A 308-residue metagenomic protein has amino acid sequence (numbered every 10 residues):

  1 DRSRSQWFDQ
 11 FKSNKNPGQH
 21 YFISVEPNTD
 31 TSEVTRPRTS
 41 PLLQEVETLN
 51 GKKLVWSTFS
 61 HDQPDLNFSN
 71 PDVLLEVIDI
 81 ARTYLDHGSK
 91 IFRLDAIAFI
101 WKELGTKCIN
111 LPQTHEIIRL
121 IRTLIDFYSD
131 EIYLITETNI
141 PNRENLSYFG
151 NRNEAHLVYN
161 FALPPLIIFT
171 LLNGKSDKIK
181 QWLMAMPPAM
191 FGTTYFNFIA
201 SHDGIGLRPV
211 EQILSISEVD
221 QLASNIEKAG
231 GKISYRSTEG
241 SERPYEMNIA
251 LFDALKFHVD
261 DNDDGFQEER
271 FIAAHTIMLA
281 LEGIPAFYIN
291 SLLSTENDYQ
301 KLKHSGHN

Functional and structural regions predicted by a protein language model:
D1-N70, L74-L75, D86, I97-L171: Acidic/aromatic-lined carbohydrate-recognition and catalytic surfaces of CAZymes acting on diverse glycans
P71-L85, R270-H275: Short, acidic/polar
V77, Y84, L94-D95, L134 (+3 more regions): Conserved, mostly hydrophobic/aromatic
A81-R82, H115-R122, L183, H275: Generic structural signal for well-ordered alpha-helices, preferentially at hydrophobic/aromatic core positions
S89, I97, G283-I284: A structural motif
I91-R93, E131-I135, H156-V158, Y195-N197 (+1 more regions): Structural preference for beta-strand elements that scaffold enzyme active sites
I140-N145, N151-V158, L163-L207, E211: Charged, low-complexity C-terminal accessory regions
A189-N308: Loop/helix patches that line or flank the sugar-binding groove of alpha-linked glycan CAZymes
